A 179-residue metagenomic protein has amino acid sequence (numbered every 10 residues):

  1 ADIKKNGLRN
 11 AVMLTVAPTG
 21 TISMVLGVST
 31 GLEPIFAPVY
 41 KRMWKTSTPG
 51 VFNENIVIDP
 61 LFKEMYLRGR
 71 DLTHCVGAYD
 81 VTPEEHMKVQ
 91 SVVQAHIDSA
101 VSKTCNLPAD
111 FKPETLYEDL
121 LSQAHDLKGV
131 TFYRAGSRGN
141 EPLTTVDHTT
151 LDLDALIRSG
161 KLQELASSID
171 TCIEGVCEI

Functional and structural regions predicted by a protein language model:
D2-R9, L14-E164, E178-I179: Catalytic alpha/beta core of large soluble enzyme barrels
E164-D170: Short, flexible, mixed-charge glycine/proline-rich loop motifs that serve as phosphate/nucleic-acid-contacting
D170-I179: C-terminal tails and terminal domains of large nucleic-acid-associated and other macromolecular-machine proteins
